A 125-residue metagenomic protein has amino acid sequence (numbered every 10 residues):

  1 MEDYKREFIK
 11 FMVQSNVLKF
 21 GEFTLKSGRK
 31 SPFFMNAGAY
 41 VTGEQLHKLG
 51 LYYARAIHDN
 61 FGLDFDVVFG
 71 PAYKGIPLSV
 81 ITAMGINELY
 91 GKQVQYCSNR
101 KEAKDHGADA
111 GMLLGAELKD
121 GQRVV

Functional and structural regions predicted by a protein language model:
M1-V125: PRPP-associated nucleotide enzymes
